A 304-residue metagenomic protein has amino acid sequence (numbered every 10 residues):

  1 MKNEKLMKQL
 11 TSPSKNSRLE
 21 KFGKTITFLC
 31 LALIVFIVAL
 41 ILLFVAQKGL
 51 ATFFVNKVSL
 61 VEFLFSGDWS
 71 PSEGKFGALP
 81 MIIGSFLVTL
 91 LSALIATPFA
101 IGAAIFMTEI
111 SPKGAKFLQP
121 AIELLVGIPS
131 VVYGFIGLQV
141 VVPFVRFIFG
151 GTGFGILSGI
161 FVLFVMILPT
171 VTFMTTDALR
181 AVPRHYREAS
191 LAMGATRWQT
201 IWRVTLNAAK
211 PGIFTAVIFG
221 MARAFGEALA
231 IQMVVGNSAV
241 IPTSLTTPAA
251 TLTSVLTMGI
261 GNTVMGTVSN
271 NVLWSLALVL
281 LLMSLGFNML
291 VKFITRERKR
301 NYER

Functional and structural regions predicted by a protein language model:
M1-L31, V291-R304: Transmembrane alpha-helical segments of polytopic membrane transport and secretion proteins
Q9-T25, Q47-S92, S111-P112, M258-N270: Periplasmic/extracellular loop-to-transmembrane helix junction in inner-membrane transport proteins
K15, L91-I122, F135, P143 (+1 more regions): Transmembrane-helix boundary motif in ABC transporter permease subunits
E123-L163: Generic hydrophobic transmembrane alpha-helix motif, especially the helices
P129, M193-G194, N207: Glycine/proline-centered hinge or cleavage motifs at structural transition points of membrane proteins
M174-T175, R197-V235: Transmembrane alpha-helices
T176-R180, R184, L191, G261-R304: C-terminal transmembrane helix and the adjacent membrane-cytosol boundary/short C-terminal tail of inner/organellar
I231-L281: Interhelical loop and adjacent transmembrane-helix boundary motif in polytopic membrane transport permeases
